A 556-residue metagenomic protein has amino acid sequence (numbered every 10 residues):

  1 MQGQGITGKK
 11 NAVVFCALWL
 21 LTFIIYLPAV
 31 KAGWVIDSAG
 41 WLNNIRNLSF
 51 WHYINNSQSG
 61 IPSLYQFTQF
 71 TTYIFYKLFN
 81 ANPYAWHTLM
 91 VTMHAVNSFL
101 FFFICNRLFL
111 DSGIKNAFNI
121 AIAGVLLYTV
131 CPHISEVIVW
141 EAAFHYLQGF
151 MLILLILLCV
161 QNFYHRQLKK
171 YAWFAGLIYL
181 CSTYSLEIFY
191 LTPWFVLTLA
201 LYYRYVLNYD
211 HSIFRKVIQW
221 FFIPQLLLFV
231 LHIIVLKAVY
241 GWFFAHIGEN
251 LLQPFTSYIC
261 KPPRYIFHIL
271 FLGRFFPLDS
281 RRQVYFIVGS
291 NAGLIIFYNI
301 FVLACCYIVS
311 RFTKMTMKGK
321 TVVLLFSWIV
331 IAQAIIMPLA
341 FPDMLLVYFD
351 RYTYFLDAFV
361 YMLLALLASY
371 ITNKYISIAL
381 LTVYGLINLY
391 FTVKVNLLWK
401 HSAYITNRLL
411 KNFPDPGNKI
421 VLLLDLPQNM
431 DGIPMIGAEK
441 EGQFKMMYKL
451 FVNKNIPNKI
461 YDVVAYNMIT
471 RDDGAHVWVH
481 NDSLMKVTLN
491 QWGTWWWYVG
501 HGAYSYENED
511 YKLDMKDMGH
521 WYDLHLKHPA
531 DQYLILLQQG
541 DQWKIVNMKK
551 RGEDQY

Functional and structural regions predicted by a protein language model:
Q2-K459, W492, V499-H501, H525-Y556: Polytopic membrane enzymes that build or remodel cell-surface glycoconjugates and lipids
G432, G474, D482, N508-E509 (+2 more regions): Intrinsic-disorder/low-complexity loop/linker signature
Q443-Y506: Luminal/periplasmic acceptor-recognition loop/helix of membrane-associated glycosyltransferases
W496-K527: Preference for solvent-exposed, low-hydrophobicity sequence contexts
